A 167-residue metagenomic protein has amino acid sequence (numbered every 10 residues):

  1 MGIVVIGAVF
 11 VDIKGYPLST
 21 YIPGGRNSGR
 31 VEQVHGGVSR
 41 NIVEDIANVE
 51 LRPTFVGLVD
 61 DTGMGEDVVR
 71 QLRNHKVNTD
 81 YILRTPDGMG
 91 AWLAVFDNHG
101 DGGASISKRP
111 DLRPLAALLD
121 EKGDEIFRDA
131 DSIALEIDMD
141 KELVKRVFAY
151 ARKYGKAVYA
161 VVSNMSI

Functional and structural regions predicted by a protein language model:
M1, M89-A91: Change "...and in nucleic-acid phosphodiester-cleaving endonucleases..." to "...and in nucleic-acid processing enzymes
M1-L58, G63-D67: Glycine-rich phosphate/adenosyl-contacting loop at the front of the ribokinase-like
M1-V9, Q71-R84, F96-I167: Ribokinase/PfkB-type carbohydrate-kinase core domain
I46, L72, L93: Hydrophobic/aromatic pocket-lining and membrane-interface residues
R52-P53, G90, G103: A common structural microfeature
D60-D61, P86-D87, M165: Conserved beta-strand edge residues that scaffold enzyme active sites
